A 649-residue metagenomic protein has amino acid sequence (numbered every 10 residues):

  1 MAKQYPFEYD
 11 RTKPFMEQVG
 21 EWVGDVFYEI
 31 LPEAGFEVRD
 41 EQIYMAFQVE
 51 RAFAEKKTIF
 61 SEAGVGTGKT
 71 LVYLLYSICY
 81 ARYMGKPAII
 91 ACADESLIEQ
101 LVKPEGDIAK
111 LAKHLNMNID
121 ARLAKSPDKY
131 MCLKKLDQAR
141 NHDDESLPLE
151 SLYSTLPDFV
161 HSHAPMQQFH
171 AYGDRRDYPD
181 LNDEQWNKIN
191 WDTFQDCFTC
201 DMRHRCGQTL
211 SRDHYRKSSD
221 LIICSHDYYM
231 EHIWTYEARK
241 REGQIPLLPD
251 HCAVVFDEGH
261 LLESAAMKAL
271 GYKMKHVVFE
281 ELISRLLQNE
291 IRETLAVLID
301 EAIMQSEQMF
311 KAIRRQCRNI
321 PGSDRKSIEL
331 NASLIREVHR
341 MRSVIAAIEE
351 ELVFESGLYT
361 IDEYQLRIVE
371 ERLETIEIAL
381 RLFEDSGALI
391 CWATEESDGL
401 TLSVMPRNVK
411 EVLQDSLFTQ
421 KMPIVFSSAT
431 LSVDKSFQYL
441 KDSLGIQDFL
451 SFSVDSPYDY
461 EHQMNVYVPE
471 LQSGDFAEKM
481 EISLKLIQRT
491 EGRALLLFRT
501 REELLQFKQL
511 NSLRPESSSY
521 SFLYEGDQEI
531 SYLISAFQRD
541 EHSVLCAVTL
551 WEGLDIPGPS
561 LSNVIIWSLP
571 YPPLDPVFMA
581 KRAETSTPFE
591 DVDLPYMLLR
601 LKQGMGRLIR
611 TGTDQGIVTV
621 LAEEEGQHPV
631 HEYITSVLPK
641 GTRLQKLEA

Functional and structural regions predicted by a protein language model:
A2-Y28, P32-E33, E37, K86-P87 (+1 more regions): A substrate-engagement module of RecA-like helicase motors
E50-R51, T70-M84, G106-D107: Walker A/P-loop NTP-binding motif
E55-Y73: Walker A/P-loop
Y73, S96-E99, K103, D192-Q195 (+3 more regions): Signature of the SF2 helicase/ATPase Hel1-core->accessory helical subdomain module
N187-K217, I222, I233-E242, E351-E470 (+2 more regions): A contiguous, basic/glycine-rich beta-loop/short-helix subdomain that forms a polymer-engagement track
D415, Y467-R499: Conserved interdomain hinge at the start of the Helicase C-terminal
Y467-G474, E529-G626: Conserved RecA-like P-loop NTPase helicase motor core
R501-G526: Conserved helicase motor "Helicase C" RecA-like lobe of SF1/SF2 P-loop NTPases
